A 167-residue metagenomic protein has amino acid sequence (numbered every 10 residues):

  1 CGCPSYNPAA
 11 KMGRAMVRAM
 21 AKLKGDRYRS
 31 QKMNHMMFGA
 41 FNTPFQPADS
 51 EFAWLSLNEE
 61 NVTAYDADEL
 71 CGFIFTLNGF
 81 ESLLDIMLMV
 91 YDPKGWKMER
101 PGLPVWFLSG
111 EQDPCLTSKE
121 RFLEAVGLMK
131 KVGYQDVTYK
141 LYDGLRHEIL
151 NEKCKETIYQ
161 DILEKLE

Functional and structural regions predicted by a protein language model:
C1, V90-Y91, D161-L163: Non-catalytic cap/lid and distal C-terminal segments of serine-dependent acyl enzymes
C1-L70: Alpha/beta-hydrolase-fold enzymes
F75-K97: Active-site nucleophile elbow and catalytic-triad environment of alpha/beta-hydrolase enzymes
K97-P101, V132-Y134: Short, conserved loop/helix-junction motifs that constitute active-site signature segments in enzyme catalytic cores
F107-S109: Short beta-strand/loop motif that positions the catalytic acidic residue of the alpha/beta-hydrolase fold
E111-P114, L145-R146: Acidic beta-to-alpha connecting loop that harbors the catalytic carboxylate
P114-E124: Conserved alpha/beta-hydrolase "acid-adjacent" motif
K130-E167: Catalytic active-site module of serine/aspartate enzymes centered on a nucleophile-bearing elbow/loop
